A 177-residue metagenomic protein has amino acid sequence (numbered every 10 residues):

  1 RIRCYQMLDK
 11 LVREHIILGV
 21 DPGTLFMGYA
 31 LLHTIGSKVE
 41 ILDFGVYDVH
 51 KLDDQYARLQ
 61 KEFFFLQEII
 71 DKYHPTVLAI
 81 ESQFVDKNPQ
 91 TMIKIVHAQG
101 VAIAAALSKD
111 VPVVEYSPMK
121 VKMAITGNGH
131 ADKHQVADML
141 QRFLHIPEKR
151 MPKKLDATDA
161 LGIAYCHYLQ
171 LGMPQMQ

Functional and structural regions predicted by a protein language model:
R1-Q177: Phosphate- and other anionic-substrate recognition elements at nucleic-acid/protein interfaces
